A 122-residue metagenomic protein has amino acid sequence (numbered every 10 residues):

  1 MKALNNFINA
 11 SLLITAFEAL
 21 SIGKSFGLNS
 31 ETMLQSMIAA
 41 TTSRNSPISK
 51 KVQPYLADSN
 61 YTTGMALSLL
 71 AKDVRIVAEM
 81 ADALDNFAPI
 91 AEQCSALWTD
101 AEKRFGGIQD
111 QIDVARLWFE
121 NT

Functional and structural regions predicted by a protein language model:
M1-T122: Helical "substrate-binding/catalytic lid" subdomain of Rossmann-like NAD(P)-dependent dehydrogenases/reductases
